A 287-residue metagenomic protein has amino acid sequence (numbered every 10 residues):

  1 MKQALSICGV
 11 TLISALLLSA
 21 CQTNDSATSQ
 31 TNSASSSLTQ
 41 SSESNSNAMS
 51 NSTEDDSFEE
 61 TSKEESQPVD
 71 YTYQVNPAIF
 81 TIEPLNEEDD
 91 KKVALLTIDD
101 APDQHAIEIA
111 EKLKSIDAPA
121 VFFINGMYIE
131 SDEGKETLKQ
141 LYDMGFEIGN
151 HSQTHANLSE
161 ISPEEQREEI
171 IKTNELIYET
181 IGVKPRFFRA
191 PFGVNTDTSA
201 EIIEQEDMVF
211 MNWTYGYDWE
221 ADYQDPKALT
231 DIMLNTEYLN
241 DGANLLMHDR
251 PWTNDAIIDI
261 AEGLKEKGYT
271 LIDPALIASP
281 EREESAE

Functional and structural regions predicted by a protein language model:
M1-K2: N-terminal secretory signal peptides that target proteins for export/translocation
S6-T11, C21-L96, P102-E111, S115 (+4 more regions): N-terminal pre-catalytic segment of deacetylase/amide-hydrolase enzymes
L16-A20: C-terminal motif of bacterial Sec signal peptides marking the signal peptidase cleavage site
K92-A94, K114-L229, M233, L239-L245: Metal-dependent polysaccharide deacetylase catalytic core of the NodB/CE4 family, i.e., the active-site-bearing domain
P102-D103, T154, P251: Short, glycine/acidic-enriched loop or turn micro-motifs at the edges of active sites
H105-I107, N195-S199, T253-D255: Short, well-ordered alpha-helical microsegments
Q224, I257-I258, S285-A286: Histidine/acidic-residue-rich catalytic or RNA/ligand-binding cores of hydrolases and nuclease-related proteins
Y238-W252, A256-A275: Catalytic grooves of carbohydrate-active enzymes
